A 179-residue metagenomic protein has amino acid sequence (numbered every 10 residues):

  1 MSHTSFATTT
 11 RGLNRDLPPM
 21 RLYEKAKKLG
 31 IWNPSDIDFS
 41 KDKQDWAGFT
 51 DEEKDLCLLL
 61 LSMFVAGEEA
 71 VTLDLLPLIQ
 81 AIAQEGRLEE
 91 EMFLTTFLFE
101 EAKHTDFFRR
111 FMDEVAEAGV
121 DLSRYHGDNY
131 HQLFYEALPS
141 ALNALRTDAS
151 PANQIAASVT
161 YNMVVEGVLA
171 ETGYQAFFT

Functional and structural regions predicted by a protein language model:
M1-T179: Non-heme di-metal
